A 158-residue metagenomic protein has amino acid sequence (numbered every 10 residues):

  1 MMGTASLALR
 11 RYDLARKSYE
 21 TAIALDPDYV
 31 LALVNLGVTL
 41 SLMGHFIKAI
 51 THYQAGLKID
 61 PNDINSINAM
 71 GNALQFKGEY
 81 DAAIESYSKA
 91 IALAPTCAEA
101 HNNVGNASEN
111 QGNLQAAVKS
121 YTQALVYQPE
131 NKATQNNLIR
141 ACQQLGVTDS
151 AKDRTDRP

Functional and structural regions predicted by a protein language model:
A8-T21, L31, L42-A55, N65 (+3 more regions): Structural signature of tandem alpha-helical TPR/SEL1-like repeats, specifically the intra-repeat loop/turn
V30-L31, I64-N65, A98-E99, K132-A133: Helix-start (N-cap) detector for alpha-helical repeat units in TPR-like alpha-solenoids, especially tetratricopeptide
K132-D149: TPR/TPR-like alpha-solenoid helical repeat scaffolds
